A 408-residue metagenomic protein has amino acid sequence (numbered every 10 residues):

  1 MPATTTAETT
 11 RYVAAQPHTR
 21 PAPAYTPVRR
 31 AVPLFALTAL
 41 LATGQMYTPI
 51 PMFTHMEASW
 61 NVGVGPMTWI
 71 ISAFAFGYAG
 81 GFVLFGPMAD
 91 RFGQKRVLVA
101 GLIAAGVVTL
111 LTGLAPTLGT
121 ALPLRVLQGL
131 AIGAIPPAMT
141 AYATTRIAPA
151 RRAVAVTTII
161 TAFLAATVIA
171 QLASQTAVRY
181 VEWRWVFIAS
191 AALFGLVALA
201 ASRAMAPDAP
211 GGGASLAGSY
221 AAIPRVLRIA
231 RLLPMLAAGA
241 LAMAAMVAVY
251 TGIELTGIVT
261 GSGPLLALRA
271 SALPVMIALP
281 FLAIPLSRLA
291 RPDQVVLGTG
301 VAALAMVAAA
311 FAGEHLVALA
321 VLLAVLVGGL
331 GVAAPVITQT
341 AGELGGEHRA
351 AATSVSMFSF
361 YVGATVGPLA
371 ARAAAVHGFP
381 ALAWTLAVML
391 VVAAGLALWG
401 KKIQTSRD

Functional and structural regions predicted by a protein language model:
H18-Y25, M205-L236: Juxtamembrane intracellular "pre-TM" segments in multi-pass secondary transporters
N61, G93, L114-T120, A148 (+1 more regions): Helix-breaking motifs and short loop linkers at transmembrane-helix boundaries and internal kinks in secondary membrane
A79-G119: Conserved MFS/SLC helix-loop-helix module at the cytosolic interface between two early adjacent transmembrane helices
G81-Q94, A278-P292, A375: Helix-to-loop junctions at the C-terminal end of transmembrane segments in multipass secondary transporters
L118, L124-F163: Cytoplasmic helix-loop-helix junction between adjacent transmembrane helices in 12-TM secondary transporters
T120, A148-M205: Helix-loop-helix hairpin linking two adjacent transmembrane segments in secondary transporters
P292-I337: C-terminal transmembrane helical hairpin of 12-TM major facilitator-type secondary transporters
E343-F379, L386: A late C-terminal transmembrane helix in Major Facilitator Superfamily
